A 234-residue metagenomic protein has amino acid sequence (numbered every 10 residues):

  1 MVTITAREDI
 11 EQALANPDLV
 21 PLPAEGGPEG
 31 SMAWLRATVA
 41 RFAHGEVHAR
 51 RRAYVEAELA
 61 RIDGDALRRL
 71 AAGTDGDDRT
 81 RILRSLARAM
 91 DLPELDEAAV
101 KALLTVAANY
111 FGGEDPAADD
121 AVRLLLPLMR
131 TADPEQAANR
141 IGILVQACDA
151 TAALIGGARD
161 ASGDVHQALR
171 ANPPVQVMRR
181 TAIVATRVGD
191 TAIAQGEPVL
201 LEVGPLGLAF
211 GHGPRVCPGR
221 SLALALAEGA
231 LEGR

Functional and structural regions predicted by a protein language model:
M1-E94: Active-site substrate-recognition loop segments, prototypically the cytochrome P450 B′-helix/B-C loop
A6-D9, R51, A150-I155, L222-A230: Catalytic-loop motifs flanking and including active-site residues across diverse enzymes
D9-A13, V165, L231: A generic structural signal for short hydrophobic patches within well-formed alpha-helices
G73-R123: Flexible, acidic/His-enriched mid-domain "rim/lid" segments that flank
D77, G142-V145, D149, P214-A225: Short, conserved micro-motifs enriched in small and acidic residues
I82-L83, A102-A107, D120-H166, A227: Central I-helix of cytochrome P450 enzymes
L128-A132, S162-E197, L201-G204: Conserved cytochrome P450 K-helix E-x-x-R motif and the immediately C-terminal K′/meander segment
P205-R234: Cytochrome P450 heme-thiolate "Cys pocket" and heme-binding signature region
